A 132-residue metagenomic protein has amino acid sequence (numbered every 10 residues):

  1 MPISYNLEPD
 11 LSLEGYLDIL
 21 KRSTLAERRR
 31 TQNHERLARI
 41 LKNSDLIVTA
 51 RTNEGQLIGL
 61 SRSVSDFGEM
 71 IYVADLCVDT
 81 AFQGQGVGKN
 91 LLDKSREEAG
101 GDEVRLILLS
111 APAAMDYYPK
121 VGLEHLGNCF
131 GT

Functional and structural regions predicted by a protein language model:
M1-H34, C129: Short amphipathic alpha-helix that is part of the acyltransferase structural core
E8, D79, A111: Residue-level recognition of the GNAT/N-acetyltransferase active site
A38-T49: A short helix-loop-beta-strand connector motif used in the catalytic cores of GNAT acetyltransferases and, in some
T49, Q56-V64, E69-C77: Conserved beta-strand in the GNAT
F82, G86-L91: Conserved acetyl-CoA pyrophosphate-binding loop and the N-cap/start of the following alpha-helix in GNAT-like
N90-L106: Conserved acyl-CoA
G101-I107, P112-T132: Conserved active-site alpha-helix within GNAT-family acetyltransferase domains
